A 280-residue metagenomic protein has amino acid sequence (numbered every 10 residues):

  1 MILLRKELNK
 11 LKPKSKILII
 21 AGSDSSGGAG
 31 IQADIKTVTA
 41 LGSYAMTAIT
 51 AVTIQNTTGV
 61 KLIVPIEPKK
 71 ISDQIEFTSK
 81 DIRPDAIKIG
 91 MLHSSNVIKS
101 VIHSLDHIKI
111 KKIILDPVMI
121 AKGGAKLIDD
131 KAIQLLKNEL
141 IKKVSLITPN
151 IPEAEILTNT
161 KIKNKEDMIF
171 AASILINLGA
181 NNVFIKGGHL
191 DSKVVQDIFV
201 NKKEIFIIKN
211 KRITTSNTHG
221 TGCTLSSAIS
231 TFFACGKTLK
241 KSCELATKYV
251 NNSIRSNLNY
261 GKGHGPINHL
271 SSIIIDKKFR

Functional and structural regions predicted by a protein language model:
I2, E7-I19, T39-K122: Conserved N-terminal subdomain of the carbohydrate kinase-like
L8-P13, G30, K193-I208: Acidic-glycine-rich active-site phosphate/pyrophosphate-binding loop
K14, P65, K240-R280: Charged C-terminal helix
I20-S26, I205-H219: Short pre-catalytic strand/loop immediately N-terminal to key active-site residues, enriched for Gly-Thr
S25-A29, L92-H103, L127-K131: Glycine-rich anion/phosphate-binding loops
Q32-T37, I156, T215-L239: Short, small-residue alpha-helix embedded
L41-M46, F232-A246: Phosphate-handling active-site elements
D130-I205: Conserved phosphate/ATP/ADP-binding segment of small-molecule kinases
